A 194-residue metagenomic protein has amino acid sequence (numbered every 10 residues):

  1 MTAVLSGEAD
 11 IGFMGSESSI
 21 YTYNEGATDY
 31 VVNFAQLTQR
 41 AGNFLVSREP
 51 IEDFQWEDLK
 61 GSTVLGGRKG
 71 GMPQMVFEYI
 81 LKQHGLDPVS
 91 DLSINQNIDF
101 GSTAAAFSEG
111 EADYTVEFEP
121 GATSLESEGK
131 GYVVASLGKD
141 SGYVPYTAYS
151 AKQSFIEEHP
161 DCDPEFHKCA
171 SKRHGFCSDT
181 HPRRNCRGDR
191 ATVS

Functional and structural regions predicted by a protein language model:
M1-V89, S93-D99, A106, D113-P120 (+3 more regions): Short, glycine-/small- and polar/acidic-enriched structural segments that line small-molecule recognition paths
S18, G101-V193: Pocket-lining segment of extracytoplasmic ligand-binding domains
